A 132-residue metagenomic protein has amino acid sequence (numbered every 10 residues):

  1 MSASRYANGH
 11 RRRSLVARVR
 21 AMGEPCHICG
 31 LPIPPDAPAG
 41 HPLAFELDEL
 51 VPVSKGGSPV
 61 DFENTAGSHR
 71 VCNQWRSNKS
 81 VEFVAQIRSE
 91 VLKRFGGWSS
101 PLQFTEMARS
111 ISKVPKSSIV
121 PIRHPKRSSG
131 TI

Functional and structural regions predicted by a protein language model:
M1-S4, R13-A17, A21-E24, G30-P42 (+3 more regions): Extended charged
A7-H10, L50-V51: Short gly/ser/thr-rich secondary-structure transition/capping motifs
D36, V53-S54: Alpha-helix C-capping/helix-to-loop hinge sites
L43-V53: Histidine-centered catalytic micro-motifs used for acid/base chemistry in nuclease and nucleotide-processing active
